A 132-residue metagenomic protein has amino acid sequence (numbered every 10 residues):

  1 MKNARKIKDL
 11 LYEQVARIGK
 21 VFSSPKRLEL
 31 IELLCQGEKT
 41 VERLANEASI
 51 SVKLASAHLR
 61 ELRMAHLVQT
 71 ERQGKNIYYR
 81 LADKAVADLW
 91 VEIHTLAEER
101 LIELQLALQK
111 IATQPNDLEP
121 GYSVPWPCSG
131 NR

Functional and structural regions predicted by a protein language model:
M1-Y12, K84-R132: C-terminal regulatory/oligomerization modules of transcriptional regulators
E13-L54, N76-V86: N-terminal helix-turn-helix DNA-binding core of bacterial DNA-binding proteins
E38-K39, R63, H94: Residue-level detector of secondary-structure transition/capping positions
H58: Residues within the DNA-recognition helix of helix-turn-helix
R63-Q73, R80: Beta-hairpin "wing" of winged helix-turn-helix
